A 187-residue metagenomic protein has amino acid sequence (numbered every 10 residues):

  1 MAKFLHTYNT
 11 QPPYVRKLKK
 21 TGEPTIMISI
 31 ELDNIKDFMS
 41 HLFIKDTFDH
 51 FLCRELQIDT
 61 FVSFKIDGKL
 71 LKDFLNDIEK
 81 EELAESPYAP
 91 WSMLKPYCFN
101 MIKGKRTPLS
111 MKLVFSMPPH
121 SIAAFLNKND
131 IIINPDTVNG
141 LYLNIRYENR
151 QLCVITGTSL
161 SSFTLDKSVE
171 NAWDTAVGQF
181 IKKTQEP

Functional and structural regions predicted by a protein language model:
F4-Y8, P12-M93: Charge-rich, low-complexity N-terminal segments
I35, F61, K69, S116-I122 (+2 more regions): Generic structural motif
L56-T60, K69, N134, S162 (+1 more regions): Short, surface-exposed, charged/polar-biased interaction segments
S86-Q151: Surface-exposed, low-hydrophobicity interaction/linker segments
L152-P187: Mixed-charge, glycine-accented linear interaction segment located at domain edges/termini
